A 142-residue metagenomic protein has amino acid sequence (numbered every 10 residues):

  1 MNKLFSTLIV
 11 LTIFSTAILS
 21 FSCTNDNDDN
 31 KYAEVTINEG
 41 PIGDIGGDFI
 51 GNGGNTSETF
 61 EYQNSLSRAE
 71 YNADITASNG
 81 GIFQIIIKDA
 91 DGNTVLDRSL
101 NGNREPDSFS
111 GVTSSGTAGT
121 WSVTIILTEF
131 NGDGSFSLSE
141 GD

Functional and structural regions predicted by a protein language model:
M1, F5, T16-I42: Bacterial Sec-dependent N-terminal signal peptides
P41-G47, S57, D91-S99: Surface-exposed loop/edge segments in extracytoplasmic proteins
N52, L100-E105, S115: Short proline/glycine- and polar residue-rich coil/turn motifs
N52-S65: Non-catalytic, beta-strand-enriched accessory regions in extracellular/secretory proteins and membrane protein
F60, D107-T113: Exposed aromatic-hydrophobic patches
S67-A73, T113-N131: Noncatalytic modules at the cell exterior or secretory-pathway interfaces, chiefly beta-strand-rich lectin/adhesion
N79-R98, F136-G141: Short, surface-exposed beta-strand/strand-loop-strand elements in extracellular ectodomains
G81, D107, W121-D142: Edge beta-strands of jelly-roll/beta-sandwich modules across compartments, strongly enriched in secreted/luminal
